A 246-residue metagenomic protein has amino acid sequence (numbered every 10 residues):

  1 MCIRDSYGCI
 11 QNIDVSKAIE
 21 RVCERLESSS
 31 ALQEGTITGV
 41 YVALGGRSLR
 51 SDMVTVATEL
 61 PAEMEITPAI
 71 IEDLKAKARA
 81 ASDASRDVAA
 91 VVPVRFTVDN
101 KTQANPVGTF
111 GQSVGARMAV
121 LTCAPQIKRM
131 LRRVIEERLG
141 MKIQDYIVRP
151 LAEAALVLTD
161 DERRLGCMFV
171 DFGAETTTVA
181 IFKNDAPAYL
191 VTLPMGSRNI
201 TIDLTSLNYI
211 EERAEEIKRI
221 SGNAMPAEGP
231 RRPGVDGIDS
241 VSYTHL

Functional and structural regions predicted by a protein language model:
R4-M168, P187-A188, S197, E212 (+2 more regions): Nucleotide/phosphate-binding catalytic cleft detector across ATP-hydrolyzing and phosphate-transferring enzymes
L165-S206: Glycine-rich phosphate-binding loop of actin/hexokinase-like ATP-binding domains
D236-S240: Short glycine/proline- and acidic residue-enriched helix-loop micro-motifs that form flexible lids or anion-recognition
